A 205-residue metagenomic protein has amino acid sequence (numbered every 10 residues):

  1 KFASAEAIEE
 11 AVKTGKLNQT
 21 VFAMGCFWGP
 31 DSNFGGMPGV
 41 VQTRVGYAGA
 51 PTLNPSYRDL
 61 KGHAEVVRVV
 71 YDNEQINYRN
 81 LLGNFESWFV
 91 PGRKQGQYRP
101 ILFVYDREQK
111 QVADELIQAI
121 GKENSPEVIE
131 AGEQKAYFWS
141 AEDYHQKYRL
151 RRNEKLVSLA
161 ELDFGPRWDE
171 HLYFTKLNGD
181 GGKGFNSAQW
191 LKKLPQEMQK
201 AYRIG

Functional and structural regions predicted by a protein language model:
K1-G205: Flexible coil/turn and secondary-structure edge motifs
